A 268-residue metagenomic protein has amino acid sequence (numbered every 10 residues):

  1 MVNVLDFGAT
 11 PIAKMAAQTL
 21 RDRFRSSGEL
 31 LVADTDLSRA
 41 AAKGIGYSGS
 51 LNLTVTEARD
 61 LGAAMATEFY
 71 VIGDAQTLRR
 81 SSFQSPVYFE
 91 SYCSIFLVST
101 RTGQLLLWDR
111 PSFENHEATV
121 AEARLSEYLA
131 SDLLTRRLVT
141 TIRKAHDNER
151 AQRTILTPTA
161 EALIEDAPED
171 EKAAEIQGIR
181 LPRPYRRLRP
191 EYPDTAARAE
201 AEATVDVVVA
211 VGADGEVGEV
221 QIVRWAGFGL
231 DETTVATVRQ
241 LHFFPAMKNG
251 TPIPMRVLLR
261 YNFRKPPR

Functional and structural regions predicted by a protein language model:
M1-F7: Short beta-strand segments enriched in small/hydrophobic residues
F7-M65, Y70-D74, Q104-W108, R137 (+1 more regions): N-terminal segment of the mature soluble domain
A9-A17, L51-V55, A64, P86-S91 (+6 more regions): Solvent-exposed, acidic/flexible segments
A16, L20, G28, A66-V71 (+6 more regions): Envelope-exposed proteins and targeting segments
A17, L61-M65, Y88, V98-E169: C-terminal/domain-edge helix-coil "capping" segments
T19-L30, L61-E68, L78, Y128 (+5 more regions): Structured segments of extracytoplasmic/periplasmic soluble domains in secreted or envelope-associated proteins
A41-K43, R79-Q84: Extracytoplasmic/secreted cell-surface and envelope-processing proteins
T119-V120, T140-R268: Charge-biased low-complexity segments
